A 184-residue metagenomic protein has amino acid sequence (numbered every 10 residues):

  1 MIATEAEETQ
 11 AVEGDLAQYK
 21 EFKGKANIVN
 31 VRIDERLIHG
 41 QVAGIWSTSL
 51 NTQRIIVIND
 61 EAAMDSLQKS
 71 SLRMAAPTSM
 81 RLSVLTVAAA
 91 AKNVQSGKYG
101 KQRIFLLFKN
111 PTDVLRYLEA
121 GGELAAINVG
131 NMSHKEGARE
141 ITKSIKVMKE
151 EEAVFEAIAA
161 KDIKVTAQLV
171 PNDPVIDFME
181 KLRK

Functional and structural regions predicted by a protein language model:
M1, R139-K184: Positively charged, low-complexity, intrinsically disordered RNA-binding extensions
I2-E5, Q10-N30, E35, G44-S49 (+5 more regions): N-terminal intrinsically disordered, cationic/polar leader segments that include organellar targeting peptides
D15-K20, G24, Q68-L72, E150-V154: Intrinsically disordered, low-complexity boundary segments flanking structured domains
G24, I28, I33, L37-Q41 (+2 more regions): Positively charged, polar, low-complexity stretches
D60-A63, P77, V84-V87, H134 (+4 more regions): Extended, low-hydrophobicity, polar/charged segments
P77-L82, K101-I104, N128-S133, K149-A157 (+1 more regions): A general structural signal for short secondary-structure boundary/capping elements
K109-E156: Long, charge-patterned amphipathic alpha-helical coiled-coil/hairpin "stalk" segments used as oligomerization
